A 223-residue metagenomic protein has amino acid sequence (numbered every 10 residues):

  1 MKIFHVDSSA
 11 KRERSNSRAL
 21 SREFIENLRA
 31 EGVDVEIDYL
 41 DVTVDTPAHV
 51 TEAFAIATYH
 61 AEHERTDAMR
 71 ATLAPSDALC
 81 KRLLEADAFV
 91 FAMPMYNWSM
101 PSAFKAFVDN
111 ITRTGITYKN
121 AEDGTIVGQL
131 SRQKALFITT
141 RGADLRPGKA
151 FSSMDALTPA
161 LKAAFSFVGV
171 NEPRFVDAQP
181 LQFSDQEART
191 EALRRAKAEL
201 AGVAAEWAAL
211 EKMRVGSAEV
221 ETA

Functional and structural regions predicted by a protein language model:
M1-M93, W98-D109, R113, A198-A223: N-terminal beta1-alpha1-beta2 submodule of the flavodoxin-like/Rossmannoid cofactor-binding fold
H5, F91, A135-T139, F175: Structural beta-sheet core signal
V42, T140, A178-P180: Active-site donor-binding loop signature of nucleotide-sugar glycosyltransferases
M69-T72, I116, M154, L193: A conditional alpha-helix N-cap/helix-loop micro-motif detector
L84, S102, L130, V168-N171: Structured loop/turn residues at beta-strand edges in well-structured enzyme cores
T114-K119, N171-E172: Short, structured loop/turn "capping" segments at alpha-beta junctions
K119-F167: Short, glycine-/small-residue-rich phosphate/pyrophosphate-handling segment
P147-A223: Glycine-rich phosphate/pyrophosphate-binding loop and the adjoining helix
